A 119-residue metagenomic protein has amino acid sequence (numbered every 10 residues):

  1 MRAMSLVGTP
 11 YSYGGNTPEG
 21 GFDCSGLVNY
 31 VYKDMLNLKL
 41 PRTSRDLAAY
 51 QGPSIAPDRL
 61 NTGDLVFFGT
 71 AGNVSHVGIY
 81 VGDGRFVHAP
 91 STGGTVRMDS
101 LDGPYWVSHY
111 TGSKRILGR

Functional and structural regions predicted by a protein language model:
M1-P10, K114-R119: Intrinsically disordered, low-complexity, Pro/Ser/Thr/Asn/Gly/Ala-rich spacer/linker segments adjacent to signal
A3, L27-V28, G63, G78: Hydrophobic packing within well-folded, soluble alpha/beta domains
S5, K33-D34, I79: Solvent-exposed polar/charged
T9-T62: Catalytic cysteine-centered active-site loop
P53-S54, V74-S75, V81-R119: Aromatic- and glycine-rich peptidoglycan recognition patches
G63-D64, G84: Structural motif
